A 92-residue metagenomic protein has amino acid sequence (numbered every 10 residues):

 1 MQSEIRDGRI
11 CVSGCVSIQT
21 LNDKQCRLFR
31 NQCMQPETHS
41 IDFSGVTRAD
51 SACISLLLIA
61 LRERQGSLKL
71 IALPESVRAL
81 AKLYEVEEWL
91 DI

Functional and structural regions predicted by a protein language model:
M1-A52, I59-I92: STAS-like cytosolic regulatory interaction modules
